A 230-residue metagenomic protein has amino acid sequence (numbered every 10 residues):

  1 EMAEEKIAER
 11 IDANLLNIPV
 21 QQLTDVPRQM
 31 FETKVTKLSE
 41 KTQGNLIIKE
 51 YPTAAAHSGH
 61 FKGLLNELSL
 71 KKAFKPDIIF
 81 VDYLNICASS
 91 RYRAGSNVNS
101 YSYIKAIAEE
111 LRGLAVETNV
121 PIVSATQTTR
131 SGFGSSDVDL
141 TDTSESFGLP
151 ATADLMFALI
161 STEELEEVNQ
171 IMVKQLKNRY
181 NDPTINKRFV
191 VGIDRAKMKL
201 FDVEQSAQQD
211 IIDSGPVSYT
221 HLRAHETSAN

Functional and structural regions predicted by a protein language model:
M2, K6, A56-H60, N99-E109 (+2 more regions): Charged, alpha-helix-enriched surfaces in structured cytosolic catalytic cores of large nucleotide-utilizing machines
M2, L84, Q127-T128, S161-T162: Short, ordered loop/turn segments at secondary-structure junctions
M2-K75, T143, R188-F189: Cytosolic-facing regulatory segments adjacent to core modules
E5-E9, C87-Y92, S131-G134: Short acidic/His/Gly/Ser-rich catalytic and metal-binding motifs that mark active-site loops of diverse hydrolases
L23, S39, G59-I79, R93-G95 (+2 more regions): C-terminal regions of RecA-like/P-loop NTPase motor modules
D77-R112: Helical hairpin unit composed of two closely spaced alpha helices linked by a short loop
P121-T126: Structural recognition of the conserved hydrophobic beta-strand(s) that form the central parallel beta-sheet of P-loop
A224-N230: A short, hydrophobic C-terminal helix/tail in secreted or cell-surface proteins
